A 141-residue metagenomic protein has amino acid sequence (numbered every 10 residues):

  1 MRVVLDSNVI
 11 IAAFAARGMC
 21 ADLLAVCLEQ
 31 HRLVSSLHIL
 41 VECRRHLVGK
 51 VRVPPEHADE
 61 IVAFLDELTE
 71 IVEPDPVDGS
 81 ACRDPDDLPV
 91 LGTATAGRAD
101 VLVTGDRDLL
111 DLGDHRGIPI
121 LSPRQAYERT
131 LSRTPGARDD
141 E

Functional and structural regions predicted by a protein language model:
M1-S35: Short, well-structured N-terminal submotif of metal-dependent ribonuclease cores
D6-S7, S35-S36, G105-D106, P123: A secondary-structure boundary/capping signal
R17-C20, L24-A25, G49, R116-P119 (+1 more regions): Short, glycine/charged-enriched secondary-structure capping and boundary segments
G18, V34, E56, E60 (+1 more regions): Residues at secondary-structure transition points
L24-V77: PIN-domain endoribonuclease scaffold, especially VapC-family toxins
Q30-L33, R98-D100, I118: Short active-site oxyanion
E67-V101, R107: Active-site neighborhoods of divalent-metal-dependent phosphate/nucleic-acid chemistry enzymes
A81, L88, V101, R107-E141: Acidic, PIN/NYN-like endoribonuclease modules and their adjacent C-terminal/linker elements
